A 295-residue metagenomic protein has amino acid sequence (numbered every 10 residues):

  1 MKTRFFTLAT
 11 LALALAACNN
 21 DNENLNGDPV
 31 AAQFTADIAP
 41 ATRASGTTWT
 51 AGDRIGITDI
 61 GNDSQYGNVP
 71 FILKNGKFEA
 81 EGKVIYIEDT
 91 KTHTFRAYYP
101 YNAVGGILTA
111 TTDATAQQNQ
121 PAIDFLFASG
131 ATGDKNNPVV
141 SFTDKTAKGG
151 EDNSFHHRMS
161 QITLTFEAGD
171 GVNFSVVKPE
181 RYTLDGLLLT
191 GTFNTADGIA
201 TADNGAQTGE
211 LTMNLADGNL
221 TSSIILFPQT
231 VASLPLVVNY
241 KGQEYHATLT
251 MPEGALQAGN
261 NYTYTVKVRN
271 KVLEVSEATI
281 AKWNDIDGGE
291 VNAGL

Functional and structural regions predicted by a protein language model:
M1-F5: Positively charged n-region of N-terminal signal peptides that target proteins for export
A14-A17: C-terminal motif of bacterial Sec signal peptides marking the signal peptidase cleavage site
N19-N22: Bacterial signal peptide processing site
N24-K178, T183, Q207-L226, T230-A232 (+2 more regions): Short, low-hydrophobicity acidic/polar segments
N62-I72, T190-A196, Q243-T248: Surface-exposed loop/edge segments in extracytoplasmic proteins
Y99, V238-Y240: Conserved structural position at the C-terminal beta-strand of extracellular beta-sandwich adhesion modules
G106-D113, E244-P252: Edge beta-strands of extracellular beta-sandwich domains
E244, M251-L295: Hydrophilic extracytoplasmic domains
